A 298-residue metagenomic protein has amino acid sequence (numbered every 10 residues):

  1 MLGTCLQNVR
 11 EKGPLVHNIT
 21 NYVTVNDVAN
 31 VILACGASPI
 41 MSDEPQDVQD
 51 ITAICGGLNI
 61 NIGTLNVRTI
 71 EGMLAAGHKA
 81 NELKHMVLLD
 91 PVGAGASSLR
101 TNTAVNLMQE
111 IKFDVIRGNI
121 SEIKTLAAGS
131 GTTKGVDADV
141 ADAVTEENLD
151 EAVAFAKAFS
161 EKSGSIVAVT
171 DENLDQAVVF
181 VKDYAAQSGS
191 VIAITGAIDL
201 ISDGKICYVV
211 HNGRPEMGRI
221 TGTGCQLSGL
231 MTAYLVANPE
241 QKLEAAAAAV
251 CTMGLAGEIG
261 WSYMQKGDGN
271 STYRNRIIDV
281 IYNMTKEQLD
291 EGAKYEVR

Functional and structural regions predicted by a protein language model:
L2-L89: Conserved N-terminal subdomain of the carbohydrate kinase-like
N18, I40-S42, L88-P91, V115-I120 (+4 more regions): General beta-strand structural signal in soluble alpha/beta enzymes
I51, L107-Q109, F159, Y184: Structural alpha-helical scaffold elements that stabilize or flank donor/cofactor-binding regions in carbohydrate
L58-I60, L65-F155, G164, D171-D175: Conserved beta-alpha-beta core of the PfkB/ribokinase-like small-molecule kinase fold
E146, D150, V209-T232, K242: Gly/Ser/Thr-rich active-site loops/lids in small-molecule metabolic enzymes that frequently grip phosphoryl groups
V153-N173, V178-G218: Conserved phosphate-donor
T221, L230-Y273: Conserved post-catalytic alpha-helical subdomain immediately downstream of the catalytic base and nucleotide-binding
L255-R298: Charged C-terminal helix
